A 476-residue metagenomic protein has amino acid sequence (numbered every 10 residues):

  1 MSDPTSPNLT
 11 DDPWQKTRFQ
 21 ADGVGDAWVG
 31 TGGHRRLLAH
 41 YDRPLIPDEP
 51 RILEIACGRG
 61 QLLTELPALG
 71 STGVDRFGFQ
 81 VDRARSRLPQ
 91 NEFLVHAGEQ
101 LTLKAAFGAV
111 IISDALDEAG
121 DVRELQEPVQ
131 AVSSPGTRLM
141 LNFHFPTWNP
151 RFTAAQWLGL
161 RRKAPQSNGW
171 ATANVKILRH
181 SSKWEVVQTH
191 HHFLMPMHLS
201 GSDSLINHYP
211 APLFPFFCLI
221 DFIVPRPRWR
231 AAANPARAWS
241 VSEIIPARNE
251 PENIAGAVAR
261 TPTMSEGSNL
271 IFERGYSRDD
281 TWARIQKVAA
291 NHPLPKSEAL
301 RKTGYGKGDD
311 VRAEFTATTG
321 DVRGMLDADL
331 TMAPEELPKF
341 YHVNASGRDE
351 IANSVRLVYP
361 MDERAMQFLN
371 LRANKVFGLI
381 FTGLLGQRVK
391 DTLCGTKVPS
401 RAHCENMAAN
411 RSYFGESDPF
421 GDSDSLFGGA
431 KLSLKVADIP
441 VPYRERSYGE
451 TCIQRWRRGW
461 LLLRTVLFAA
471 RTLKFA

Functional and structural regions predicted by a protein language model:
S2-D48: Conserved class I S-adenosyl-L-methionine
G58-E99: Class I SAM-dependent methyltransferase SAM/SAH-binding core
R123-P135: A short glycine-rich, Lys/Arg-flanked "PGG" loop and its adjoining helix->strand segment in the class I
W148-P165, K302-A317, V322, P334-G415 (+2 more regions): Acceptor/aglycone-binding surface of glycosyltransferases and processive sugar-polymer synthases
Q166-T189: Short alpha-helix
N207-V241, I245-P246, E250-E252, G256-G267 (+2 more regions): Hydrophobic helical membrane-anchoring modules
N269, W282-A313, A317: Conserved donor nucleotide-binding strand/loop of the catalytic core
R274-A283: A conserved acidic beta->alpha catalytic loop
